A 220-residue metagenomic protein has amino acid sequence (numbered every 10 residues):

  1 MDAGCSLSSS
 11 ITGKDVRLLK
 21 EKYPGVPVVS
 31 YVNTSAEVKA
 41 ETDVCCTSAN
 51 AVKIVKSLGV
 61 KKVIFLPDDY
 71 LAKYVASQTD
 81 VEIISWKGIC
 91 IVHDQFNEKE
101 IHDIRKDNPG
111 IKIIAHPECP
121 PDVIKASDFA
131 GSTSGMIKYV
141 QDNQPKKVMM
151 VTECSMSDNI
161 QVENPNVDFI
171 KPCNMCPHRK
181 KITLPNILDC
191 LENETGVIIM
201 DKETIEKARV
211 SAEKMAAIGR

Functional and structural regions predicted by a protein language model:
M1-M150, M156-R220: Active-site loop-to-helix "anion-binding N-cap" substructures in soluble metabolic enzymes
